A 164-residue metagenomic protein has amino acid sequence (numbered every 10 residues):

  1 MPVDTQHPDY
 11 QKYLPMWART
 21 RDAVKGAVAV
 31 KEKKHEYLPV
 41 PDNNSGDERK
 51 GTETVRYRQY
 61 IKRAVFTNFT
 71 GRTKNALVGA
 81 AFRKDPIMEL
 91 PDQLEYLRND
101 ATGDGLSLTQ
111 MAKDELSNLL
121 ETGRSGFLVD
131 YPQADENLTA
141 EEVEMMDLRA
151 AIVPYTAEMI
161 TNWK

Functional and structural regions predicted by a protein language model:
M1-I160: Extended, helix-rich architectural segments
W163-K164: Polybasic, proline/glycine-rich intrinsically disordered low-complexity segments
